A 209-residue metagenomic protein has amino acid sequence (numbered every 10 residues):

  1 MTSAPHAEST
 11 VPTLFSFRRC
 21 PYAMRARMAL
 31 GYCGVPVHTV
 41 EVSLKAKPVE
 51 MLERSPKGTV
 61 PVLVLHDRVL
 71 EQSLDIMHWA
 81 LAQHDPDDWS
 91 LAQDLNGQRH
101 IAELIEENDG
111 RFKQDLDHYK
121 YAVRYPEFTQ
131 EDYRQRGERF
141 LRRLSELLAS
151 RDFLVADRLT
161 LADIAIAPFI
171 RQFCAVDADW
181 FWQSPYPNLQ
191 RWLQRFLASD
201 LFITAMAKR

Functional and structural regions predicted by a protein language model:
M1-E138, S145: GST-like domain detector, emphasizing the conserved glutathione-binding G-site in the N-terminal thioredoxin-like
S43, Y186, R209: Residue-level "edge-of-site" marker
A46, A80, F173-C174, M206: Activation segment
S55, L74, D177, M206-A207: Short, flexible helix/strand-to-coil boundary loops that buttress conserved ligand/catalytic motifs in alpha/beta
D88-Q93, L116, L154-D157, W182 (+1 more regions): Short, hydrophobic secondary-structure boundary micro-motifs
H100, L104-A198: GST-like fold's C-terminal all-alpha helical module
S199-I203: A late-sequence structural motif
